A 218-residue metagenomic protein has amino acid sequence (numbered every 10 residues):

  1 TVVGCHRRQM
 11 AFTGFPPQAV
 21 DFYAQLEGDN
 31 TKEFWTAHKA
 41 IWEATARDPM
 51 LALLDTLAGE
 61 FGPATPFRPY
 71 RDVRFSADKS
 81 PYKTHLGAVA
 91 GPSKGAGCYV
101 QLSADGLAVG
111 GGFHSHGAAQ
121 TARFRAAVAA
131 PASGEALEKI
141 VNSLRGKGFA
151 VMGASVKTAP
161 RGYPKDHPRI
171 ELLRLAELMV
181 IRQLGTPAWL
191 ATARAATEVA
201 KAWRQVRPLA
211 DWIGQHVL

Functional and structural regions predicted by a protein language model:
V2-V3: Acidic, Ala/Val/Gly-enriched low-complexity intrinsically disordered segments
H6, M10-Q25, G95, S133 (+1 more regions): Long, solvent-exposed, polar/charged low-complexity segments
Q18-V20, A24-Y70: Active-site acidic/histidine clusters and adjacent loop/turn architecture that either coordinate catalytic ions
K39-W42, F113-H114, A122-A129, W189-A195: Short histidine-centered catalytic/ligand-binding loop motif
P63-L86, G148-Y163: A short, surface-exposed loop/turn module that caps and links secondary-structure elements
V73-K83, A88, W189-L190, R194-T197 (+1 more regions): N-terminal low-complexity, intrinsically disordered segments
S76-S133: Aromatic- and glycine-enriched beta-alpha-beta binding-site module
G110-Y163: A contiguous pocket-lining binding segment that forms or flanks enzyme active sites
